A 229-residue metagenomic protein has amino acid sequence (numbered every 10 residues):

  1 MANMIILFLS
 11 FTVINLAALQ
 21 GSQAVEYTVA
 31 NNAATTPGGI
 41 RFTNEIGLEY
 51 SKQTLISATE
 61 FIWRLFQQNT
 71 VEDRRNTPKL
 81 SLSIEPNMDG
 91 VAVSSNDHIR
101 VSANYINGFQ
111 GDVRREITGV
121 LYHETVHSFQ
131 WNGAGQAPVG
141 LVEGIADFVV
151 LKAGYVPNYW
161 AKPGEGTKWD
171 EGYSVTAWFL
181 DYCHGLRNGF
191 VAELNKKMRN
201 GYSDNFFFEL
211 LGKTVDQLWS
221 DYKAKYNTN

Functional and structural regions predicted by a protein language model:
A2-F11, L16-A30, D170-E171, T176-A177 (+1 more regions): Pan-zinc metallopeptidase signature
V25, T35-I99: Auxiliary, metal-adjacent structural segments of Zn-dependent hydrolase domains
R41-K52, N104-E116, W131-A137, E165-K168: Second-shell loop/turn segments in exported
Q53-S57, F61, E116, V120 (+8 more regions): Extracytoplasmic/secreted proteins, especially bacterial periplasmic and envelope-associated proteins
A58, G135-W178: Post-HExxH zinc-binding segment in Zn-dependent metallohydrolases
E60-V71, V126-G135, D147-Y155, D181-N188 (+2 more regions): Sec-exported extracytoplasmic/periplasmic mature domains
L65-L82, G133-V139, N158-P163, F190-K197: Surface-exposed patches in mature extracellular/periplasmic domains of secreted proteins
S81-N132: Active-site scaffold of zinc-dependent metalloenzymes
